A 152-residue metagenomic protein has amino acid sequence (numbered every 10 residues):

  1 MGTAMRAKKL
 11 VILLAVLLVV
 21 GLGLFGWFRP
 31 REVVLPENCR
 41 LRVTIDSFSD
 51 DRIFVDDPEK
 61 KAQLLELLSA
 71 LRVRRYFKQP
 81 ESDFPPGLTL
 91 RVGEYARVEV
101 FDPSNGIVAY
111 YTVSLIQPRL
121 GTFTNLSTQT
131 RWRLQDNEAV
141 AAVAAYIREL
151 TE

Functional and structural regions predicted by a protein language model:
M1-K9: Positively charged n-region of N-terminal signal peptides that target proteins for export
K9-E152: Function-determining sites in protein domains
